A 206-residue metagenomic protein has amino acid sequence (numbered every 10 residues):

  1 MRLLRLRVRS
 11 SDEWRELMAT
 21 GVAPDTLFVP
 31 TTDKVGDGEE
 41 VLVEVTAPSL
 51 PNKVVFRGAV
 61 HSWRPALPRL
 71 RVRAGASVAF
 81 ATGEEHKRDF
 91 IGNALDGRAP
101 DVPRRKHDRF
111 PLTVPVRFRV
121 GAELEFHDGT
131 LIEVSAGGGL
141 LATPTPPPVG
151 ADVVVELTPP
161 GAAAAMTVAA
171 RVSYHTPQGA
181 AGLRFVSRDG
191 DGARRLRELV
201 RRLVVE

Functional and structural regions predicted by a protein language model:
M1-E206: Structured alpha-helical
